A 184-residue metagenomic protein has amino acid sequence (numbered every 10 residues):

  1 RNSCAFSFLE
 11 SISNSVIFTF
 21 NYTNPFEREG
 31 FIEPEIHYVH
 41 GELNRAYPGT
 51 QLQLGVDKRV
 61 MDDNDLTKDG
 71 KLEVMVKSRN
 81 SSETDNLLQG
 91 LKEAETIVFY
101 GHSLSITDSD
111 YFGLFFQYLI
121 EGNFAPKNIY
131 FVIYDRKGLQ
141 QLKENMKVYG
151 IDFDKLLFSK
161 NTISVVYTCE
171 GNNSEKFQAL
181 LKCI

Functional and structural regions predicted by a protein language model:
R1-R79, E93: Extended, H/D-rich, highly charged conserved domains that either
S82: Short, conserved clusters of charged catalytic residues that mark active-site and nucleotide-handling motifs
D85-I184: SIR2/sirtuin-family catalytic core signature
